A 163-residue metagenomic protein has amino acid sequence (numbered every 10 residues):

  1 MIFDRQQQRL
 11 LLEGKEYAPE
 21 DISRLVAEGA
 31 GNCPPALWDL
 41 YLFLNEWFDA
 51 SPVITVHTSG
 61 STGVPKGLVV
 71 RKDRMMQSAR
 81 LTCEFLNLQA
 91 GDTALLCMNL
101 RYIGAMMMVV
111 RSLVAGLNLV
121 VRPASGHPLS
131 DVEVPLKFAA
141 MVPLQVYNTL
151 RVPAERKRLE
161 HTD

Functional and structural regions predicted by a protein language model:
M1-A36: N-terminal leader/targeting and accessory segments in enzymes
M1-Q7, L11, T82-C83, I103-A115: Hydrophobic alpha-helical segments in the ANL/AMP-binding
L37-H57, A90-T93: Conserved pre-ATP/AMP-binding loop-to-beta segment of ANL
N45, R80-E84, V146, L150: Generic structural signal for well-ordered alpha-helical scaffold segments
P52-R80, N87: Conserved AMP-binding A3 loop
K72-Q77, T93-T149: AMP-binding/adenylate-forming
E84-L88, R156-R158: Glycine-rich helix-loop-beta junction characteristic of Rossmann-like nucleotide cofactor-binding loops
R151-D163: Gly/Ser/Thr-rich phosphate-binding loop
